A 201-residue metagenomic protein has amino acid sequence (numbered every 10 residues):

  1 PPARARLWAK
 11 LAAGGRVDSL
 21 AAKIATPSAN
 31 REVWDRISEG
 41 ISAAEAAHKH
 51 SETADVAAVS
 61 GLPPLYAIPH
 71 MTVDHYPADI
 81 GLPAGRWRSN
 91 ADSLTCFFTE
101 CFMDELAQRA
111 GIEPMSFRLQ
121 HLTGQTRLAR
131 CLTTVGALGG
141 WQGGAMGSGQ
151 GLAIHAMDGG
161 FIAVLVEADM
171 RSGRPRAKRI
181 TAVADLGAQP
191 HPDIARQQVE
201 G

Functional and structural regions predicted by a protein language model:
P1, D18-K23, P114-T123, A145-I154 (+1 more regions): Beta-strand segments within the central parallel beta-sheet cores of soluble alpha/beta enzyme folds
P2-C101, R196-Q197, G201: Glycine-rich loop/linker segments at domain edges
R4-R6, V17, P63, M103 (+3 more regions): Active-site lining segments that contact anionic ligands and/or coordinate catalytic metals
K10-R16, R109-E113, W141-M146, R171-R176: Secondary-structure transition/capping motifs at alpha-helix termini and the adjoining loop/turn into the next element
D74-P77, Q108, A137-W141, L186: Conserved helix-loop functional segments at active or binding sites
D79-A137: N-terminal leader/propeptide and maturation segments of large enzyme subunits in energy/redox metabolism and hydrolases
H121-R171: Helix-loop-helix junctions that connect adjacent transmembrane helices in secondary transporters/permeases, recognized
Q150-Q198: Non-catalytic terminal/interface segments that mediate subunit docking, oligomerization, and allosteric communication
